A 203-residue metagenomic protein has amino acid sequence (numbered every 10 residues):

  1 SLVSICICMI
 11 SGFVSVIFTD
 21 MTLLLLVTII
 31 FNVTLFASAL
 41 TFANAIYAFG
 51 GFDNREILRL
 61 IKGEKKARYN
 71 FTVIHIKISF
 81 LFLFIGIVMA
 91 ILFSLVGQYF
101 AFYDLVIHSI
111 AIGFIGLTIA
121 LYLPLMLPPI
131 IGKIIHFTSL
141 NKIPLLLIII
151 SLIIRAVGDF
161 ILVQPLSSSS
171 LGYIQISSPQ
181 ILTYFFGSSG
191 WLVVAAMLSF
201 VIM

Functional and structural regions predicted by a protein language model:
S1-M203: Hydrophobic alpha-helical transmembrane segments of multi-pass integral membrane proteins
